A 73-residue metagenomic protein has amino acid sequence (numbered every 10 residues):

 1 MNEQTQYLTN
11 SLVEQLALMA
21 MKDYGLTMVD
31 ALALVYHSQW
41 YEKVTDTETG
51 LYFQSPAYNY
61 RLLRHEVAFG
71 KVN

Functional and structural regions predicted by a protein language model:
M1-N73: C-terminal alpha-helical interaction appendages
